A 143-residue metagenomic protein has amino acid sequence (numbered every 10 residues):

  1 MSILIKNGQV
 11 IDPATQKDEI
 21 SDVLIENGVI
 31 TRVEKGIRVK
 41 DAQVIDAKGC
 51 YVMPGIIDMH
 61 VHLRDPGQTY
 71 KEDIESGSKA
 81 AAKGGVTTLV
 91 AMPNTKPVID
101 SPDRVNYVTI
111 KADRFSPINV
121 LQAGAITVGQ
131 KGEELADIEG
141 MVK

Functional and structural regions predicted by a protein language model:
M1-G55: Histidine-rich, glycine-flanked metal-binding segment
S2, N27, K83, R114-P117 (+1 more regions): Alpha-helix termination/capping residues and helix-transition junctions
I11, M92, I126: Conserved residues at the C-terminal ends of beta-strands
E19, R38, Y70-I74, D103-N106 (+1 more regions): Short, glycine/charged-enriched secondary-structure capping and boundary segments
D41, V86, P117-N119: A generic structural signal for alpha->beta connector loops
A47-F115: Metal-associated gating/positioning segment near the N- to mid-region
T95-N106, K111-K143: Histidine/acidic-residue-rich, glycine-tolerant segments that coordinate divalent metal ions
